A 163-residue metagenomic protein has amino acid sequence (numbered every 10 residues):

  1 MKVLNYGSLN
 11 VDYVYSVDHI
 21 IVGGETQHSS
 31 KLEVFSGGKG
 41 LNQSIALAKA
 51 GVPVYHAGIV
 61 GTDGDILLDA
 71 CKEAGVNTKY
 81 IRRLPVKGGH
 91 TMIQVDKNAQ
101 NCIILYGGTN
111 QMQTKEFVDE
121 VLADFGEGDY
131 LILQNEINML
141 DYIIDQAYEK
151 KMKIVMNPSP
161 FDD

Functional and structural regions predicted by a protein language model:
M1-G23: Positively charged, low-complexity intrinsically disordered leader regions
M1-L9, D69-R83, D96-D163: Ribokinase/PfkB-type carbohydrate-kinase core domain
V3, E25-H90: Substrate-binding N-lobe of the ribokinase-like
N10-V17, S36-G40, M112-E116: Short, composition-biased local secondary-structure segments
I21-V22, G61, D96: Acidic surface patches and DE-rich sequence motifs
G23-G24, G128: Glycine-centered loop/turn motifs
